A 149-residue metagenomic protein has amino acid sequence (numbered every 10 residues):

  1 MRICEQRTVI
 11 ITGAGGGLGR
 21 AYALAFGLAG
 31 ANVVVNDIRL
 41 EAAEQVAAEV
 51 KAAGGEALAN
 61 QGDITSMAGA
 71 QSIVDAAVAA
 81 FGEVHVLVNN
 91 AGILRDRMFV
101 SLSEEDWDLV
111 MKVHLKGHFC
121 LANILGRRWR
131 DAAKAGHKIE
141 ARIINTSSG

Functional and structural regions predicted by a protein language model:
R2-V34: Canonical Rossmann dinucleotide-binding motif of NAD(H)/NADP(H)-dependent dehydrogenases/reductases, specifically
E5, A53-E56, A76-L87, R95 (+1 more regions): A glycine-rich helix->loop->beta "capping" turn within Rossmann-like NAD(P)(H)-dependent oxidoreductase domains
A29-Q45: Conserved glycine-rich Rossmann-like NAD(P)H-binding loop of the short-chain dehydrogenase/reductase
L40-E41, Q61-S72, E104: The beta1-alpha1 cofactor-binding region of Rossmann-like NAD(H)/NADP(H)-dependent oxidoreductases
M98-F99, S103-D108: Substrate-binding pocket helix/loop in short-chain dehydrogenase/reductase
A122-N123: A short, exposed helix-loop element centered on a Lys and neighboring polar residues
S148: Residue(s) in the substrate-gating loop at a strand-loop-helix junction that position the organic substrate next
